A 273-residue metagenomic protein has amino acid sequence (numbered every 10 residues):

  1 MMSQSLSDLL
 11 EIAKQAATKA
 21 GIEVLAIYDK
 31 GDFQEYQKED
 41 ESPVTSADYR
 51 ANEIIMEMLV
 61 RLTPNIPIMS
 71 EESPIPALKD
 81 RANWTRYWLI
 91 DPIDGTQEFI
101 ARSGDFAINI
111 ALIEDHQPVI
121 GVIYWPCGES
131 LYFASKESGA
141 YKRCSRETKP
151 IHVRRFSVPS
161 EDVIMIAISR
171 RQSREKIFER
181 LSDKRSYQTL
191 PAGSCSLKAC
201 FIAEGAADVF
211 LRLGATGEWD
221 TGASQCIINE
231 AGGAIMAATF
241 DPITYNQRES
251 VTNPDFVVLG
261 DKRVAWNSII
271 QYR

Functional and structural regions predicted by a protein language model:
M1-I93, D241: N-terminal subdomain of lithium-sensitive/metallo-dependent phosphomonoesterases centered on the IMPase/IPPase/PAP
A20, V24, D48, L59 (+7 more regions): Residue-level signal for inorganic ion chemistry
K30-G31, F106, A134-S138, N229-E230 (+1 more regions): A short, compositionally biased
Y49, E72, P92-G95, P126 (+3 more regions): Generic detector of well-ordered alpha-helical packing
R81-C144: DPxDG-like acidic metal-binding loop motif
G139-K142, R146-P150, R263-S268: Short helix-loop capping/hinge motifs at secondary-structure junctions, enriched in acidic/polar residues
V153-R273: An extended, acidic
